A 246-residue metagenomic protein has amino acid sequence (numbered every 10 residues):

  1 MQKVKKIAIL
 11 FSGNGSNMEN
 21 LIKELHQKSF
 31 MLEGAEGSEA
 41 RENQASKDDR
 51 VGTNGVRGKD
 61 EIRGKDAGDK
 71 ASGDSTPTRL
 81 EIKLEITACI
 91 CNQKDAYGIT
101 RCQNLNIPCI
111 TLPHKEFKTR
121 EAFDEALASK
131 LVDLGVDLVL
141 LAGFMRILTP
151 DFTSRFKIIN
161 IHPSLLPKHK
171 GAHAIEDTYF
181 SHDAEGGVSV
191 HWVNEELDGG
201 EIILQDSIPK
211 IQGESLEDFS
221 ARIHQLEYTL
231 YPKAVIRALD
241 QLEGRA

Functional and structural regions predicted by a protein language model:
M1-G37, R50, K70-N92, A96-Y97: N-terminal Rossmann-like dinucleotide-binding module
F11, R120, D124, S220-Y228: Amphipathic, non-transmembrane alpha-helical scaffold segments
E19-K23, T100, E125-V132, P150 (+2 more regions): Amphipathic, non-transmembrane alpha-helical secondary structure
E24, L84, N92, L138-A246: Donor/substrate-binding cores of folate-linked one-carbon enzymes
G34-E42, S46, G52-D74: Small-residue-biased low-complexity repeat regions
I82-A122: Short, surface-exposed acidic-centric catalytic microdomains
Q103, V132, Y179: Anion (oxyanion) recognition and catalysis
H114-A142, R146: Short phosphate-binding loop-to-helix
